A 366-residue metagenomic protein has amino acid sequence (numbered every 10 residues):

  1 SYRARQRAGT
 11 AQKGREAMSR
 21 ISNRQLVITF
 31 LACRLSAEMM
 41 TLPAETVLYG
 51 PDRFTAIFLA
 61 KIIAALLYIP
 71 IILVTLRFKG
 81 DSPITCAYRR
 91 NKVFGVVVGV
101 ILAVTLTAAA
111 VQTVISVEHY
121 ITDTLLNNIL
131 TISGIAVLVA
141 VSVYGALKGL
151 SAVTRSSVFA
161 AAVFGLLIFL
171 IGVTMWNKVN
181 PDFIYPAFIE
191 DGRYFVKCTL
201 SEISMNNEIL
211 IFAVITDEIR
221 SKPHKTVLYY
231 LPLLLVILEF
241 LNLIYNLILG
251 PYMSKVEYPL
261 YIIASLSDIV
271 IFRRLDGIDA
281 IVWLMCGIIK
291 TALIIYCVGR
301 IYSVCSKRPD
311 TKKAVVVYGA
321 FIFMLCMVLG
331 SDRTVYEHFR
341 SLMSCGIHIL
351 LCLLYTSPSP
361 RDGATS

Functional and structural regions predicted by a protein language model:
N23-T41, I57-A64, Y68, L102-L106 (+7 more regions): Hydrophobic, membrane-embedded alpha-helices of multi-pass small-molecule transporters
M39-L42, L48-L130: Membrane helical hairpin/interfacial module
G95-I101, A161-T174, L234-E239: Small-residue-rich segments of transmembrane alpha-helices in multi-pass membrane proteins, especially helix faces
S116-T122, L138-A160, D217-S221: Membrane-water interface regions at transmembrane-helix termini and the short interhelical loops of multi-pass membrane
I132, G145-M175, M343-L351: Membrane-interface loop-to-helix entry segments
L249-D276: Membrane-interface interhelical connector segments
V328-I347: Extracellular/periplasmic helix-loop-helix junctions in multi-pass membrane proteins
Y355-S366: Single conserved hydrophobic/aromatic residue that forms the stacking wall/gate of nucleotide- or nucleobase-binding
